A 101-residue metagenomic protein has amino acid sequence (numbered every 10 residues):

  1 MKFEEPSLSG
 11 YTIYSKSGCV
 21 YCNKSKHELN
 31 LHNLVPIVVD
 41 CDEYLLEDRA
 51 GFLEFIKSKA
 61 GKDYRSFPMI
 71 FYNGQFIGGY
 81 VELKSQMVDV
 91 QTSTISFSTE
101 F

Functional and structural regions predicted by a protein language model:
M1-V39: Local sequence-structure signature of Cys/Sec-based thiol-disulfide redox active-site neighborhoods
S17, D40-E43, G74, M87: Residues that form ligand- and interface-recognition hot spots within folded domains
G18-Y21, S25, D48, F52 (+2 more regions): Alpha-helical interaction elements in eukaryotic regulators
I37, Y64-F67: A local structural micro-motif
D42-Y64: Thioredoxin-like thiol-disulfide oxidoreductase module
R65, Y72-F101: Non-catalytic, surface beta->alpha helical segment in thiol-disulfide oxidoreductase systems
